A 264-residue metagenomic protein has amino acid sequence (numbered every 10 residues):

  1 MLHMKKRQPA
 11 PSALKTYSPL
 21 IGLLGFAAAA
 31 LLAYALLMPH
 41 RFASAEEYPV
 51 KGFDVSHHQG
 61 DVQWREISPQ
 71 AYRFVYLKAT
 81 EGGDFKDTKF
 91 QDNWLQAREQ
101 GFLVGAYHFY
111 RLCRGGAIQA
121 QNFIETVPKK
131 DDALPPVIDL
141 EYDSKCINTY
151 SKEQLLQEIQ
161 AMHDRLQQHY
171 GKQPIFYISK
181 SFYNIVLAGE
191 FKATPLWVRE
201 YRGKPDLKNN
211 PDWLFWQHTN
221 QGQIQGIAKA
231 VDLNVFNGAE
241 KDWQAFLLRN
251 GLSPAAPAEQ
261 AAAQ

Functional and structural regions predicted by a protein language model:
M1-Y17: N-terminal Lys/Arg-rich, disordered targeting/topogenic segments
S18-L37: Hydrophobic membrane-insertion alpha-helices, especially the h-region of bacterial N-terminal signal peptides
H40, A45-D61, K78-A161, Q167-H169: Substrate-binding cleft of extracellular glycoside hydrolase catalytic domains
A45-G60, F191-K192, L196-Q264: Functionally critical loop-and-helix segments that line ligand-binding/catalytic clefts of soluble enzyme domains
A71, A79, R98-G101, V127-D131 (+5 more regions): Sec/Tat-exported extracytoplasmic proteins
P135-N210: Catalytic domains of cell-wall/extracellular-matrix polysaccharide-remodeling enzymes, centered on de-N-acetylation
